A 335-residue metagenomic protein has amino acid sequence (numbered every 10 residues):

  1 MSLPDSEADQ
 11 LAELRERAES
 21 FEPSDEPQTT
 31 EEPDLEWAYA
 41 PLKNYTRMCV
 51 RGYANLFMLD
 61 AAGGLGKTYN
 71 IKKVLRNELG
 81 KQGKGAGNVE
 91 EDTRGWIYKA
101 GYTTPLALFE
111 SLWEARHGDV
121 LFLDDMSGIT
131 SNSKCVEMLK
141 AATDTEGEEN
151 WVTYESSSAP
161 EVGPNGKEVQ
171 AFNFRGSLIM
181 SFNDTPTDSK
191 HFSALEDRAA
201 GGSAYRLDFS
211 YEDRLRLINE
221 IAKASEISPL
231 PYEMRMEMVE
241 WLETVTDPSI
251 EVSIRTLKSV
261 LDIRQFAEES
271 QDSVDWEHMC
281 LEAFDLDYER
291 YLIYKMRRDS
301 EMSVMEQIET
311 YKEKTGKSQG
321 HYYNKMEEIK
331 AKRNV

Functional and structural regions predicted by a protein language model:
A18-G52: N-terminal pre-Walker A segment at the start of P-loop NTPase domains
T46, L286-M302: Short, amphipathic alpha-helical "recognition" segments used to contact nucleic acids or chromatin
R51-I71: Walker A/P-loop nucleotide-binding motif
L79-D119, G128-N132: AAA+/P-loop NTPase substrate/partner-engagement loops
H117-V120, Q170-M180: Loop/turn-to-beta-strand initiation segments
S131-F174: Conserved catalytic/switch belt of AAA+ P-loop NTPases
K190-S210: A short helix-turn-beta junction within AAA+ P-loop NTPase domains corresponding to the substrate/partner-engaging
A222-M279: Conserved AAA+ ATPase small/helical "lid" subdomain
